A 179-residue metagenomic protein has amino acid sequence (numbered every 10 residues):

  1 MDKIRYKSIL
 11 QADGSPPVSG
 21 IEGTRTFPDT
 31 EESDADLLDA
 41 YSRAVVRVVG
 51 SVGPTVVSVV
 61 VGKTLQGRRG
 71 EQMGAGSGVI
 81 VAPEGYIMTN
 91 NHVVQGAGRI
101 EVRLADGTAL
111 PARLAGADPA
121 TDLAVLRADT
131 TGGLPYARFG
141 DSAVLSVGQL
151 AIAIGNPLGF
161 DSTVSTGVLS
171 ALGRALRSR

Functional and structural regions predicted by a protein language model:
M1-R179: Serine-dependent protease modules
